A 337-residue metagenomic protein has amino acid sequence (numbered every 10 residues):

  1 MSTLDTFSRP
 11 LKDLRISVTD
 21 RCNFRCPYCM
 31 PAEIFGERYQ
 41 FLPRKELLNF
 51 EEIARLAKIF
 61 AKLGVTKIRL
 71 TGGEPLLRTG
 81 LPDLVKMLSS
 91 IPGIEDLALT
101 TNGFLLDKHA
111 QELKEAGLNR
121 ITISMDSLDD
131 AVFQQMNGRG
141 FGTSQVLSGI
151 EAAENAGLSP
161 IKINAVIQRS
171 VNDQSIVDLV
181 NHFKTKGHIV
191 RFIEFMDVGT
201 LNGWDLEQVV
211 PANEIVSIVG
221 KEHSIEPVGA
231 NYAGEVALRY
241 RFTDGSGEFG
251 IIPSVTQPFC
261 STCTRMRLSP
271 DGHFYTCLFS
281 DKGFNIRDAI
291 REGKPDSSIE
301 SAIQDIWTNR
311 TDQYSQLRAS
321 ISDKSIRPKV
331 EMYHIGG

Functional and structural regions predicted by a protein language model:
M1-D13, N181-T185, F195-G337: Auxiliary Fe-S-binding modules of radical SAM enzymes
S2-G72, L76-E95: Conserved alpha-helical substructure of the radical SAM core
T6, K45-L48, G73, A98 (+4 more regions): Pocket-edge positions in alpha/beta enzyme catalytic cores
F24, D130-A131, P258, F284: Glycine-centered loop/turn positions within well-structured domains that cap or flank conserved ligand/cofactor-binding
R25, C29, A131, M136 (+2 more regions): Residues that scaffold the ATP/ADP-binding catalytic core of kinase and kinase-like folds
E37-Q40, D129-N137, G199-G203, N285-I286: A short acidic, helix-capping loop that chelates divalent metal ions and anchors anionic groups
F50-R69, L77-I193: Radical SAM/AdoMet-radical enzyme domain recognition
